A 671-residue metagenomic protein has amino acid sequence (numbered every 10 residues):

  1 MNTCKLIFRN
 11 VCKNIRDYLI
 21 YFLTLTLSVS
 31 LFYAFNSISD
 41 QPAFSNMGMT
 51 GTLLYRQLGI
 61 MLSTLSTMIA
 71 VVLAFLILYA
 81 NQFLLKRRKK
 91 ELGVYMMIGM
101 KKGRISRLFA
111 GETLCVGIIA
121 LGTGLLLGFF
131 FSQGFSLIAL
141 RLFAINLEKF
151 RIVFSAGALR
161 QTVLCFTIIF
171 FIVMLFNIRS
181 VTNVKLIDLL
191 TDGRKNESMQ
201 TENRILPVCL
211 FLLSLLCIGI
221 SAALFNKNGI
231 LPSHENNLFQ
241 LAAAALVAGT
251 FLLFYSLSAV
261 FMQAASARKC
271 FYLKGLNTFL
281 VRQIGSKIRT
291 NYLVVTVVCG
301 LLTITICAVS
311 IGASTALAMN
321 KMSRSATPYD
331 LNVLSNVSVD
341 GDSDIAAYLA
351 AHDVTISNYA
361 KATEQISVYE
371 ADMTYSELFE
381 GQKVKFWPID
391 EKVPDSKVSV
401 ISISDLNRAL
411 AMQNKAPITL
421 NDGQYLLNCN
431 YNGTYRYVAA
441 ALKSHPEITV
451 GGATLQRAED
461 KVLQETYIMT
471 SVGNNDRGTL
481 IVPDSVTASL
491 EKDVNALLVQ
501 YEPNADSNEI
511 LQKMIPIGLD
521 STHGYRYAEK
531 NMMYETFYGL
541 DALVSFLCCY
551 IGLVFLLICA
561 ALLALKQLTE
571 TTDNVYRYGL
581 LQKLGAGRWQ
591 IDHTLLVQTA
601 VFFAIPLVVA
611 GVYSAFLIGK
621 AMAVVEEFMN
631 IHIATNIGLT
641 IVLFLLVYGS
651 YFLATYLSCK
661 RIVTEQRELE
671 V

Functional and structural regions predicted by a protein language model:
M1-L23, R87-E91, K101, S136-A158 (+8 more regions): Feature of multi-pass inner-membrane transport and sensor proteins that recognizes transmembrane helices together
I15-Y21, F109-L127, V163, T167 (+3 more regions): Selective transmembrane-helix segments that form parts of the transport pathway or gating/packing helices in multipass
R16-L23, A34-M68, L84-K86, V94 (+7 more regions): Peri-transmembrane interface segments
S30-F44, Y79-F83, V116-I145, A158-N183 (+4 more regions): Small-residue-rich transmembrane alpha-helices
A43-I60, T315-I345: Membrane-interface junction motifs in transport/secretion proteins
I77-V94, N183, L276-N277, K566-L580: Transmembrane helix boundary and interhelical loop/hinge segments in multi-pass membrane proteins
M322-L557: Basic-flanked hydrophobic alpha-helices used for secretion and membrane insertion
